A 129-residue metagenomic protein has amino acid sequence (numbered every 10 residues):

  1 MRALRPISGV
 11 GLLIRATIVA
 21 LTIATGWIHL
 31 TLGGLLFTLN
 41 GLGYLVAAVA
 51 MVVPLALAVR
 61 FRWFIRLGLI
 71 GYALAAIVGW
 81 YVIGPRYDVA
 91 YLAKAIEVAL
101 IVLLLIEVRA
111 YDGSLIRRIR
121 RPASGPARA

Functional and structural regions predicted by a protein language model:
M1-A129: Membrane-interface extramembranous regions
